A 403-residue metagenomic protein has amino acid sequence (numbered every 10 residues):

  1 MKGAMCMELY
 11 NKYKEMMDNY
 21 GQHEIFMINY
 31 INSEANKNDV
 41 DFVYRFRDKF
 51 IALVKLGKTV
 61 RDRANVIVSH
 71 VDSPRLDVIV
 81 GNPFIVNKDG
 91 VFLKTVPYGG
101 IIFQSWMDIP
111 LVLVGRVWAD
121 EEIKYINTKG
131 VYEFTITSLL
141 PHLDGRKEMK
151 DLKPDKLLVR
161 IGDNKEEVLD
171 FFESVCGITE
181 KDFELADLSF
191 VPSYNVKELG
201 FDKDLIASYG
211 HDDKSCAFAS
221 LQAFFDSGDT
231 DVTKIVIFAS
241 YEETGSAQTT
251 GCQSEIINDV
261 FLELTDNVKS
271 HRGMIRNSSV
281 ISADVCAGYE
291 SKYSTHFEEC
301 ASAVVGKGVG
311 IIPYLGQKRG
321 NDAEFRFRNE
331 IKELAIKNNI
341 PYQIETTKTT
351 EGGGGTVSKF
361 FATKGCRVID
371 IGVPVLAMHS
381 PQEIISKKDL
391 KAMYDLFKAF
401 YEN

Functional and structural regions predicted by a protein language model:
M1-N403: N-terminal hydrophobic/helix-forming segments and targeting peptides
